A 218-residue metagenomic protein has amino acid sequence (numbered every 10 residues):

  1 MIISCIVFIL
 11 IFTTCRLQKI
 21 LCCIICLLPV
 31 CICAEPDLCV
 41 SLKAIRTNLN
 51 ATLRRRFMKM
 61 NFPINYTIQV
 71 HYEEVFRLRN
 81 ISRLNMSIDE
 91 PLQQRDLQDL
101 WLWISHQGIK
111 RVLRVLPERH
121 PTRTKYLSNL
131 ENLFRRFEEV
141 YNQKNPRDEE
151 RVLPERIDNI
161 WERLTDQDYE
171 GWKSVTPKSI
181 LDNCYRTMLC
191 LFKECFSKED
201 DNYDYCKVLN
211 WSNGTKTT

Functional and structural regions predicted by a protein language model:
I2-I6, I11-L17, I24-A44: N-terminal signal peptide
L21-C22, Q93: Generic detector of short alpha-helix boundary/capping microenvironments and adjacent low-complexity segments
C33-T218: Extracellular/luminal segments of secreted precursors and ectodomains of membrane proteins
